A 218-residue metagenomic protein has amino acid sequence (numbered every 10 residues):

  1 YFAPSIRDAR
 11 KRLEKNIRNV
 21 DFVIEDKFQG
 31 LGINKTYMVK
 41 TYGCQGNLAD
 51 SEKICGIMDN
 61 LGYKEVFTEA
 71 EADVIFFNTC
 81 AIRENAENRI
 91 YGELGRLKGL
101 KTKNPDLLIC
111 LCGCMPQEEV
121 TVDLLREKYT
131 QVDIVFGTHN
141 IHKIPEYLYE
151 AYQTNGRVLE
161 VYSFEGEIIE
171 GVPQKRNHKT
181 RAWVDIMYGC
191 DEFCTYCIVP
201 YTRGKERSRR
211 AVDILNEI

Functional and structural regions predicted by a protein language model:
Y1-I218: Proteins enriched for Cys/Gly/acidic motifs involved in redox and nucleic-acid/cofactor modification
